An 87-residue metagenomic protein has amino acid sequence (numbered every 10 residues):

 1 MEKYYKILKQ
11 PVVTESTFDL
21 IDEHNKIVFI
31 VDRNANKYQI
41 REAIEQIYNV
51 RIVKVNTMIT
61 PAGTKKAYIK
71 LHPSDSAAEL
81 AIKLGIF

Functional and structural regions predicted by a protein language model:
M1-F87: Contiguous, often N-terminal, cationic amphipathic patches that form binding interfaces
